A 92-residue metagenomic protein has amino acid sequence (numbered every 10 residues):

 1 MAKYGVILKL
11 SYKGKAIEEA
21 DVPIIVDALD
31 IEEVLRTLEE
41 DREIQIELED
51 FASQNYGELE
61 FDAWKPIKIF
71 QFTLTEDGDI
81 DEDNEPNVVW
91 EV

Functional and structural regions predicted by a protein language model:
M1-A20: Short aromatic-glycine-(Arg/Gly/Cys) micro-motifs in beta-strand/loop hairpins
K3, D21, T37-D41: Generic alpha-helical hydrophobic packing signal
Y4-I7, D30, Q54, K65: Short stretches within intrinsically disordered, low-complexity N-terminal or propeptide regions
K9-K13, L29-I31, F51, T75-D77: Generic structural motif
E18-R36: A short, exposed loop/beta-hairpin motif centered on an aromatic-Gly-Thr core
D30-A52: A short, charged, amphipathic alpha-helix used as a generic interaction element across diverse proteins
I44-V92: Short, mixed-charge low-complexity intrinsically disordered segments
